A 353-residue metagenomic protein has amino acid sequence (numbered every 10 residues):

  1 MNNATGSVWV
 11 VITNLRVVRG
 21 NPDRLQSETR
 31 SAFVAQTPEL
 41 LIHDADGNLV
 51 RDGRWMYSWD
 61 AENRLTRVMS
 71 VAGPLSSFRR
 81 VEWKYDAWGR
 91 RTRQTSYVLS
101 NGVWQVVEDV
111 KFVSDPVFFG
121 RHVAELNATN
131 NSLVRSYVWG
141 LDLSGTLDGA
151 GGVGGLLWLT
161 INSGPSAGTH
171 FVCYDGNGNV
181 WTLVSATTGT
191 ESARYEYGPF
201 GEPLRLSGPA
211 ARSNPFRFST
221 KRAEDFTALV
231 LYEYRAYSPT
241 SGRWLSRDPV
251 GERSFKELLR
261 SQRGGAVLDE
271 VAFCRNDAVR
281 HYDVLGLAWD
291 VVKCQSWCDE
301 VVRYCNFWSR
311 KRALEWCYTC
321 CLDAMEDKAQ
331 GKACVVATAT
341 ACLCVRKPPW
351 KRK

Functional and structural regions predicted by a protein language model:
N2-V17, S31-F33, P38-D46, W55-R64 (+8 more regions): Aromatic-rich beta-strand edge motifs centered on tyrosine
N14, A45, V50-W55, A61 (+8 more regions): Beta-turn initiation residues at beta-strand->coil junctions
V18-S27: Short, exposed coil/turn segments at beta-strand boundaries within extracellular/luminal domains
Q26, V50, T66, T92 (+11 more regions): Generic structural signal for well-ordered beta-strand positions
L40, L133, Y137-G151, L157-Y234 (+3 more regions): A motif-centric feature for acidic-aromatic and gly/ser/thr-rich catalytic loops and repeats
G73, N101-W104, S261-R263: Short consensus segments that form the blades of beta-propeller domains, in both extracellular/periplasmic
E202-L206, R235-L245, P249-Q295: Short, low-complexity export/processing leader segments characterized by acidic and small residues
K293-R346: Secreted, short cysteine-rich peptides and small extracellular cysteine-rich domains stabilized by multiple disulfide
